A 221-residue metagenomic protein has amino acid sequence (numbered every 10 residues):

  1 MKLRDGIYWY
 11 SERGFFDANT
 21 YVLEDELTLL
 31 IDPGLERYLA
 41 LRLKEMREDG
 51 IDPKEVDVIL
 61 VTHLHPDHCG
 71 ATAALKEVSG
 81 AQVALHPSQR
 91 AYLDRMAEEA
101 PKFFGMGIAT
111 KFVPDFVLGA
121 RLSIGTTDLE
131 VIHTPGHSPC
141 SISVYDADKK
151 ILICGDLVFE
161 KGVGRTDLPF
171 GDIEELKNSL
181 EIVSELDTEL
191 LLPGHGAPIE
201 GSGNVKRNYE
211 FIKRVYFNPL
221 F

Functional and structural regions predicted by a protein language model:
M1-D49, S143-G155: Conserved beta-strand hairpin/beta-sheet module of binuclear metal-dependent hydrolase folds, prominently
M1-Y8, P101-F104, G125-T127: Short Pro/Gly-enriched beta-strand edge/turn motifs at strand-loop
D5, I51-K54, T127, L186: Structured loop/turn residues at beta-strand edges in well-structured enzyme cores
T20-Y21, D94-A97, G203-N204: Short, well-ordered secondary-structure micro-motifs
L29-I31, L60, V83, I153 (+1 more regions): Residue-level marker for buried hydrophobic side chains located in beta-strands that build the well-ordered beta-sheet
L35-L41, R47-L122, E210-V215: Active-site HxH/HxHxD metal-binding segment of metal-dependent hydrolases
E36-R37, D128-F221: Metallo-beta-lactamase
